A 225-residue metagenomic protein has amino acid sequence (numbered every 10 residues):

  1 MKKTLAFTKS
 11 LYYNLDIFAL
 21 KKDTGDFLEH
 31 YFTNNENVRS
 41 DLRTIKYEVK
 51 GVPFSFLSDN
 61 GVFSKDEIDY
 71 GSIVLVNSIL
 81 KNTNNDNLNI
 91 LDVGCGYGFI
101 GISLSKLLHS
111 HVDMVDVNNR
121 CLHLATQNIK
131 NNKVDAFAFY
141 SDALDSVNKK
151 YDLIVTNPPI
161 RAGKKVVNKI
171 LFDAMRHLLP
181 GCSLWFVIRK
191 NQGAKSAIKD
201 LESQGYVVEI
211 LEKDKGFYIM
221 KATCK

Functional and structural regions predicted by a protein language model:
T8, N14-K50, G61-S64: N-terminal auxiliary segments of SAM/dcSAM-dependent transferases
L57-I79: Class I S-adenosylmethionine
G71-T156: Conserved SAM/SAH cofactor-binding pocket of Class I
V155-K165: Glycine-rich phosphate-binding "P-loop"
N168-P180: A short glycine-rich, Lys/Arg-flanked "PGG" loop and its adjoining helix->strand segment in the class I
G181-R189: Conserved beta-strand signature within the Rossmann-like core of class I S-adenosyl-L-methionine
R189-Q204: Conserved class I S-adenosyl-L-methionine
K213-K225: Core SAM-dependent methyltransferase catalytic element
